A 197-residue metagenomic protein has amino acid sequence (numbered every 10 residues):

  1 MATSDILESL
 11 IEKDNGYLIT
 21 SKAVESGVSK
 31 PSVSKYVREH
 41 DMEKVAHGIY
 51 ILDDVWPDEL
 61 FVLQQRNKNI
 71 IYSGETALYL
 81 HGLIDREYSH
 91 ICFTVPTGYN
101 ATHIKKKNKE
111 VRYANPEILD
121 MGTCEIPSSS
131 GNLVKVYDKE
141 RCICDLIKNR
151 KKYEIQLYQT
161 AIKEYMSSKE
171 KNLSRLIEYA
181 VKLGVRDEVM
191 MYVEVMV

Functional and structural regions predicted by a protein language model:
T3-L10: Short helix->loop/beta-hairpin flanking segments within DNA-binding domains
I6, G16-K22, I49-V197: Nucleic-acid-binding surface
E25: Short, surface-exposed ligand-recognition loops at beta-strand->loop->(often short) alpha-helix junctions that present
K35-H40: Basic amphipathic alpha-helical segments that dock to polyanions
D41-H47: A short, conserved structural fragment
